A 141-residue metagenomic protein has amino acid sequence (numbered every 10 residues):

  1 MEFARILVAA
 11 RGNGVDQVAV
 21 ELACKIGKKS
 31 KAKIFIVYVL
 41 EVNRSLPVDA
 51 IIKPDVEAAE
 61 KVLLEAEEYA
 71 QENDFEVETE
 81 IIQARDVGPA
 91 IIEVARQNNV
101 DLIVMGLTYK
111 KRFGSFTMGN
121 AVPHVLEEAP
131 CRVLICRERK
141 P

Functional and structural regions predicted by a protein language model:
M1, Q71-I103, P141: Structural beta-alpha unit
M1-K53, Y69-N73, E78: Small/aliphatic-rich secondary-structure junction motif
L22, D55-A66, A90-I92: Short, solvent-exposed amphipathic alpha-helices that sit in or adjacent to ligand/effector-binding or catalytic
Y38-V39, G106-T108, R137-E138: Short secondary-structure boundary segments
I52-V56, R96-N98, A121-V122: Short, hinge-like loop/turn segments at secondary-structure boundaries
M105-E128, P141: Glycine-rich, Arg-bearing micro-motifs that act as flexible, cationic patches
C131-K140: Short, flexible loop segments at boundaries between secondary-structure elements
